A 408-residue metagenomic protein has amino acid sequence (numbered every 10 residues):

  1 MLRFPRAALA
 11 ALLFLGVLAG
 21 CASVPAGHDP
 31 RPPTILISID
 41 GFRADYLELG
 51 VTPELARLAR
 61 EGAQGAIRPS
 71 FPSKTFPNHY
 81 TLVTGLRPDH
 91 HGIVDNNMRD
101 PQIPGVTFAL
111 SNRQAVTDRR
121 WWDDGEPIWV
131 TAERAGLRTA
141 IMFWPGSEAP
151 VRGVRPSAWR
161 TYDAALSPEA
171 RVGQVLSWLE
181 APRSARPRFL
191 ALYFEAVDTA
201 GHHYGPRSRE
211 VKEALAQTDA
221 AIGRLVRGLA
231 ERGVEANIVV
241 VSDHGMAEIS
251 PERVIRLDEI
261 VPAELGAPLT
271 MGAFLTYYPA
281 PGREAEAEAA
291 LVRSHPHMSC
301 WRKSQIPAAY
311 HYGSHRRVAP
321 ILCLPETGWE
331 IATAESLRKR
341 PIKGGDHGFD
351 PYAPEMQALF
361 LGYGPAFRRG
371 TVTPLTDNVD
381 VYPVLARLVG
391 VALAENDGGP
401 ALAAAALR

Functional and structural regions predicted by a protein language model:
M1-L9: Bacterial N-terminal signal peptides that target proteins for export
P30-T34, E61-A63, A135-A140, A185-L190 (+4 more regions): Loop/turn elements at helix/coil->beta-strand transitions in domains of secreted/extracellular proteins
L36, E54, Q217-L257: Metal-dependent active-site segment of extracytoplasmic phospho-/sulfohydrolases and closely related
D45-H91: Short, structured active-site-proximal loop/turn typified by the sulfatase FGly-forming signature C/S-X-P-X-R
L86-G205: His/Asp/Glu-rich, glycine-adjacent segments that coordinate divalent cations and/or stabilize oxyanion chemistry on
L166-E180, L190, V197-I238, L385: A long, amphipathic alpha-helix that forms part of the scaffold/cap immediately adjacent to metal-dependent active
L269-V384: Active-site neighborhoods of enzymes that stabilize oxyanions during catalysis
